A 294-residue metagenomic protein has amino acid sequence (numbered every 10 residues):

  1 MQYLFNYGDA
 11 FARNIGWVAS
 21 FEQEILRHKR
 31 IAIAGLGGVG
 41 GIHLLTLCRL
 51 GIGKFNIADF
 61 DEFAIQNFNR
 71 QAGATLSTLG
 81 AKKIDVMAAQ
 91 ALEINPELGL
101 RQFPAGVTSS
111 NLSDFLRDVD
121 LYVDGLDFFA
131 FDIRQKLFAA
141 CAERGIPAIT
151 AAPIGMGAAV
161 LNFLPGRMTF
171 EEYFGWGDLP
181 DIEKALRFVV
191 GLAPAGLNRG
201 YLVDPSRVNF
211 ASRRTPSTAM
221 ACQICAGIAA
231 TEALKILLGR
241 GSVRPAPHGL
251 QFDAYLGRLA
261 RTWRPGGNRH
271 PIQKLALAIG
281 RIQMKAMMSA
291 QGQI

Functional and structural regions predicted by a protein language model:
M1-W17, I236-I294: Phosphate-binding loop/pocket of nucleotide- and phosphate-handling active sites
I33-G35, A58: Conserved N-terminal Rossmann-fold NAD(P)-binding element of oxidoreductases
V39-G40: Hydrophobic/small residue at the entry helix of a nucleotide-binding pocket
K54-N95: Glycine-rich phosphate-binding loop and adjoining beta1-alpha1-beta2 segment of Rossmann-like nucleotide-binding folds
G80, I84-L121, G125-R134: A structured beta-alpha segment of the ubiquitous adenosine-cofactor-binding alpha/beta core
L121-L164: ADP-ribose/adenylate-binding Rossmann-like module
P165, I224-G241: Oxidoreductase and adenylate-handling cofactor-binding alpha/beta cores
F170-I224: A conserved mid-domain beta-alpha-beta active-site/ligand-binding segment of alpha/beta enzyme cores
